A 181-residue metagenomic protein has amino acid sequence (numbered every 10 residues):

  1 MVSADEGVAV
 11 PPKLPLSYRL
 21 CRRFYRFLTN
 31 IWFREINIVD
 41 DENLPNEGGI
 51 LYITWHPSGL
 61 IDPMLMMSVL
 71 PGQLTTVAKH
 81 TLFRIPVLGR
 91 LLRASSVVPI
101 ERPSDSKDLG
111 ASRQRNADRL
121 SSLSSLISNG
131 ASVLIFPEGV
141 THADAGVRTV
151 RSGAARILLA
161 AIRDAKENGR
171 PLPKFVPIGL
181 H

Functional and structural regions predicted by a protein language model:
M1-S3, R93-A94: Short, compositionally biased low-complexity segments
V2-P12: Short, Lys/Arg-rich, polar N-terminal cytosolic tail immediately upstream of the first transmembrane signal-anchor
P11-H181: Soluble catalytic domains of membrane acyltransferases
